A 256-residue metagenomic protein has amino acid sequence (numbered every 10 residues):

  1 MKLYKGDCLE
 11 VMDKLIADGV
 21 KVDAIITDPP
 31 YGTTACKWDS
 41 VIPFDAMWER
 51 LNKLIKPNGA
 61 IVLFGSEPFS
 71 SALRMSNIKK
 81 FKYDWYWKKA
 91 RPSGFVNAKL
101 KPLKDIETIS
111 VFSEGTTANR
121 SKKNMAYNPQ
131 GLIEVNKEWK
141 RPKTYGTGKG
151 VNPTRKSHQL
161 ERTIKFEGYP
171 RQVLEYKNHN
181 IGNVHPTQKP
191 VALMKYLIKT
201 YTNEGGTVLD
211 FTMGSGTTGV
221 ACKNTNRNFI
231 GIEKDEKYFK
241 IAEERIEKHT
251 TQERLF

Functional and structural regions predicted by a protein language model:
M1-Y4: Extreme N-terminal starter segment of soluble prokaryotic enzymes
D7: Conserved acidic residues
E10-I26, A35-C36, S76-F256: Class I S-adenosyl-L-methionine
P29-A46, L174: Mobile active-site "lid"/loop adjacent to the S-adenosyl-L-methionine
P43-P57: A short glycine-rich, Lys/Arg-flanked "PGG" loop and its adjoining helix->strand segment in the class I
I55-I61, E204-G205: Short glycine-dipeptide loop
P68-I78: Conserved class I S-adenosyl-L-methionine
